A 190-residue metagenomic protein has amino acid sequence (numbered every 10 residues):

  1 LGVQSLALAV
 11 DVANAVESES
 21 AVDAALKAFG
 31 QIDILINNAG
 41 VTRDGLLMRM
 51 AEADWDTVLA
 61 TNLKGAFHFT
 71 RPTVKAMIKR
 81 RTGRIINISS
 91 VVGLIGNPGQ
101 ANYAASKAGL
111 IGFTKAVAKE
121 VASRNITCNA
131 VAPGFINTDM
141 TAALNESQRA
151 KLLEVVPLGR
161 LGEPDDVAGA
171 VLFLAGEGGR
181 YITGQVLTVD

Functional and structural regions predicted by a protein language model:
L1-F29, R43, A53-D54: Short-chain dehydrogenase/reductase
L46-L47, D54-L59, L152: Substrate-binding pocket helix/loop in short-chain dehydrogenase/reductase
M48, I95-A101, S123-R124, G159 (+1 more regions): Active-site loop immediately N-terminal to the catalytic Tyr-X3-Lys motif of short-chain dehydrogenase/reductase
T70, S106, T114: Active-site helix of classical SDR
K75, K119-S123, R180: Alpha-helical segment proximal to the catalytic Tyr-Lys
S90: Residue(s) in the substrate-gating loop at a strand-loop-helix junction that position the organic substrate next
A130, L153-G178, I182, V189: C-terminal helical subdomain
